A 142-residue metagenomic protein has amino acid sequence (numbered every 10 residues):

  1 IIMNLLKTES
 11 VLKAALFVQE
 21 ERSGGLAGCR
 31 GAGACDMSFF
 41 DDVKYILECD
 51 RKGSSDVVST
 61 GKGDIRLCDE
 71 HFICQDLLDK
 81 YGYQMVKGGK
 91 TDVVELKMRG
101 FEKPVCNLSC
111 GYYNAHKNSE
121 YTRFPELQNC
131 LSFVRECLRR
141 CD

Functional and structural regions predicted by a protein language model:
I1-F72, Y81, M85, D92-V93: Acidic/histidine-rich catalytic neighborhood of metal-dependent amide-processing enzymes
N4, Y45-L47, V58-S59, K117-L131: Aromatic-enriched hydrophobic runs in primary sequence
N4-K7, M98, E136: Short, well-ordered alpha-helices that flank and scaffold nucleotide-derived cofactor binding pockets
E9-L12, F101-K103, C141-D142: Short helix-capping/linker segments at secondary-structure and domain boundaries
G31, G63-D64, T122-P125, R139: General N-terminal targeting signals
R66-L78, E126-V134: Gly/Ser/Thr-rich active-site loops/lids in small-molecule metabolic enzymes that frequently grip phosphoryl groups
Q84-C130: Zn-dependent metallopeptidase/amidohydrolase metal-coordination segment
F133-C141: C-terminal alpha-helix
